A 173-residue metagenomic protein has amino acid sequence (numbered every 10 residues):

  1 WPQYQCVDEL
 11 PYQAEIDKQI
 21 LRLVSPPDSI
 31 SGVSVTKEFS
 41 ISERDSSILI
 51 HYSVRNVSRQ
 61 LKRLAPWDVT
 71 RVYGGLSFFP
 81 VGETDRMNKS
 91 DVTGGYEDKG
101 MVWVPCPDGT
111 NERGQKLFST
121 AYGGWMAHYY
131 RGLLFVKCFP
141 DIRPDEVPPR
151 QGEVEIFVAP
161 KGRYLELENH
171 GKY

Functional and structural regions predicted by a protein language model:
W1-D45, G75, N169-H170: Extended, loop-rich substrate-binding clefts of extracytoplasmic carbohydrate-active enzymes
S46, V57-Y173: A contiguous, surface-exposed recognition patch within enzymatic or periplasmic domains that forms
S53-V54: Hydrophobic beta-strand positions in extracellular immunoglobulin-like domains
